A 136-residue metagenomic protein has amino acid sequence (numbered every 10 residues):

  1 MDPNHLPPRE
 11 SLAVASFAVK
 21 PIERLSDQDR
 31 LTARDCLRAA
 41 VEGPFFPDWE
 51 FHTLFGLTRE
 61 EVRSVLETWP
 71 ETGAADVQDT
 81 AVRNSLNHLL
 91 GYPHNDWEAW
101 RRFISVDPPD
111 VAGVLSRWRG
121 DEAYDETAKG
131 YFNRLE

Functional and structural regions predicted by a protein language model:
M1-E136: Positively charged, low-complexity terminal tracts and the immediately adjacent first secondary-structure elements
